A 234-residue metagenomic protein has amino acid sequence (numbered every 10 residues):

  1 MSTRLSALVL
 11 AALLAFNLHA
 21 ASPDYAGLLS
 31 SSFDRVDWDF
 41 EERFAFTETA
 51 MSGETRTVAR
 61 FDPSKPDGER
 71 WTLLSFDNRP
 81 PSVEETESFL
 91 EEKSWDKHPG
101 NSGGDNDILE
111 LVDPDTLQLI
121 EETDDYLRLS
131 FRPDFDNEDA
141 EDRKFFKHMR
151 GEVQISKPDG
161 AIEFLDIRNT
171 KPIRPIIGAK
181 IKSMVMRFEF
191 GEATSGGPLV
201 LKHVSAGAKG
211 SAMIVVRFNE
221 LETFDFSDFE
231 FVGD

Functional and structural regions predicted by a protein language model:
M1-A7: Positively charged n-region of N-terminal signal peptides that target proteins for export
A7-N17: Bacterial N-terminal signal peptides
A21-M149, A161-E163, R168-I181, K209-D234: Structured extracytoplasmic
S32, G151-V153, V185-S195: Extended lipid/amphipathic-ligand handling interfaces
S156-K157: Short, acidic, Ser/Thr-enriched surface-loop or helix-capping motifs
L165, K202-V204: Beta-strand-dense domains in secreted/periplasmic systems and polymorphic toxin scaffolds
F188-F190, V204, F226: A structural signal for short, well-ordered beta-strand segments
